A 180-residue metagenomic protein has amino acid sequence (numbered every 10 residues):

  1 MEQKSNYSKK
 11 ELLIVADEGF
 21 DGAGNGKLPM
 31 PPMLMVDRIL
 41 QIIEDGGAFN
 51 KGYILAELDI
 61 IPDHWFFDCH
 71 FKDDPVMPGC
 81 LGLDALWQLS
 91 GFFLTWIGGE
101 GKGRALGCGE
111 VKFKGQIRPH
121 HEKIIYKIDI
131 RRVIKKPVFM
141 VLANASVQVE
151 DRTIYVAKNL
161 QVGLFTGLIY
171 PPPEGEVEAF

Functional and structural regions predicted by a protein language model:
M1-V76, W96, G101, K114-R118 (+3 more regions): Non-catalytic linker/capping segments at the edges of enzyme domains
D73-P75, L83-G91: Compact, glycine-rich, soluble single-domain proteins
G82, I117-I124: Short nucleic-acid-contacting surface segments enriched for D/E, G, S/T with interspersed K/R
A105-E110: Short, structured beta-strand/loop micro-motifs enriched in basic residues and often containing a Trp
I124-I130: Short tryptophan-centered beta-strand motifs in secreted/extracellular beta-sheet-rich domains of glycan-recognition
